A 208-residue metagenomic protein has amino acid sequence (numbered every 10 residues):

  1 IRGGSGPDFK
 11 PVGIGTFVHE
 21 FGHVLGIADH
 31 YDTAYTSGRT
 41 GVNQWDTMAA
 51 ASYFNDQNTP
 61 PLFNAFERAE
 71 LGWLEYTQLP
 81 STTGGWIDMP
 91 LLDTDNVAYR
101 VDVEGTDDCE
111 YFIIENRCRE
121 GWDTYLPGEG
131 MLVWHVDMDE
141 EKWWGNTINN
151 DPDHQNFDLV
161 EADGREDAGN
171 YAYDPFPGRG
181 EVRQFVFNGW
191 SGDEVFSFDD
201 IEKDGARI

Functional and structural regions predicted by a protein language model:
I1-L126, D137-D139: Extracellular hydrolytic enzyme modules, especially secreted metalloproteases of the metzincin/thermolysin-like class
L74-I208: Non-catalytic C-terminal accessory/binding modules of secreted extracellular proteins
